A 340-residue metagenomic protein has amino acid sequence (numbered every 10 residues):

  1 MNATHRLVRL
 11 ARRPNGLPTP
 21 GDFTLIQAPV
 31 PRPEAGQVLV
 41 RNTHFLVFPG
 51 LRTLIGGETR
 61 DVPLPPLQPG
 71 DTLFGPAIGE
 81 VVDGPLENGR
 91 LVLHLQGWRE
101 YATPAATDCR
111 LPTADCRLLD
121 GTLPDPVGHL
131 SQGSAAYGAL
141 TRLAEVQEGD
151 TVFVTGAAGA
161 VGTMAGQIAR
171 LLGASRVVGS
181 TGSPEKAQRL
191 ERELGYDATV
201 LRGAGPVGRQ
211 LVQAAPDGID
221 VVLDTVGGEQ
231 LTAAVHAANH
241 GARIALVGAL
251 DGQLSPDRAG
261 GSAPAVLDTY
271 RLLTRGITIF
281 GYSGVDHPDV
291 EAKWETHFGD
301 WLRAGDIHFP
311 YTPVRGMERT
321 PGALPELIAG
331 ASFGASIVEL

Functional and structural regions predicted by a protein language model:
N2-T4, A28-A77: N-terminal glycine-rich beta->alpha transition that marks the start or flank of a dinucleotide-binding site
A3, V285-L340: C-terminal hydrophobic helical "lid"/dimerization subdomain of Rossmann-like NAD(P)H-dependent oxidoreductases
Q68-E80, P85-G156, D306: NAD(P)H dinucleotide-binding glycine-rich loop of Rossmann-like/cofactor-binding domains, especially the beta1-alpha1
L91, T151, R176, A242-R243 (+1 more regions): Short glycine-centered segments of the SAM/dcSAM-binding site in methyltransferase folds
R99-E100, G182-R192, P264-T269: Short, glycine/polar-rich helix-capping loops at beta-to-alpha or helix-loop-helix junctions that flank or form
P126-G205: Mid-domain Rossmann-like dinucleotide-binding core that forms the NAD(H)/NADP(H) cofactor-binding site
P206-D217: Short amphipathic alpha-helix with an adjacent loop that forms part of the alpha/beta core around
E229-I307: Glycine-rich phosphate-binding loop and adjacent beta-alpha segment of Rossmann(oid) nucleotide-cofactor-binding
